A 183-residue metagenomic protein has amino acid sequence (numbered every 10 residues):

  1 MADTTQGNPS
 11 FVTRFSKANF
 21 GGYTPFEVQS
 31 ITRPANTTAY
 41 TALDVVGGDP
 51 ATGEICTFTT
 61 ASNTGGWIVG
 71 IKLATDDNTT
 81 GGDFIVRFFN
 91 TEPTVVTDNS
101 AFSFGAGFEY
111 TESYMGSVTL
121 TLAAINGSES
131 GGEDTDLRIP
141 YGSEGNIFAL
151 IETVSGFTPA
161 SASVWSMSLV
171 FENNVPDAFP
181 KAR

Functional and structural regions predicted by a protein language model:
D3-R183: Surface-exposed, low-hydrophobicity beta-strand/loop segments enriched in small/polar/acidic residues
